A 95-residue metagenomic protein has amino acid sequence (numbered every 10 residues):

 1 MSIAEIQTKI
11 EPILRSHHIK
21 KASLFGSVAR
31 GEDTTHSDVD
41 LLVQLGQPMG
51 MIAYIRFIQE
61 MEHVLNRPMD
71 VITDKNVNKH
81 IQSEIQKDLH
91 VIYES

Functional and structural regions predicted by a protein language model:
M1-K21, A29-T35, G46-S95: Catalytic core of pol beta-like nucleotidyltransferases
L24: Conserved histidines in hydrophobic membrane contexts and catalytic metal-binding motifs
V43: Structural signature of FAD isoalloxazine-binding scaffolds in flavoprotein oxidoreductases
